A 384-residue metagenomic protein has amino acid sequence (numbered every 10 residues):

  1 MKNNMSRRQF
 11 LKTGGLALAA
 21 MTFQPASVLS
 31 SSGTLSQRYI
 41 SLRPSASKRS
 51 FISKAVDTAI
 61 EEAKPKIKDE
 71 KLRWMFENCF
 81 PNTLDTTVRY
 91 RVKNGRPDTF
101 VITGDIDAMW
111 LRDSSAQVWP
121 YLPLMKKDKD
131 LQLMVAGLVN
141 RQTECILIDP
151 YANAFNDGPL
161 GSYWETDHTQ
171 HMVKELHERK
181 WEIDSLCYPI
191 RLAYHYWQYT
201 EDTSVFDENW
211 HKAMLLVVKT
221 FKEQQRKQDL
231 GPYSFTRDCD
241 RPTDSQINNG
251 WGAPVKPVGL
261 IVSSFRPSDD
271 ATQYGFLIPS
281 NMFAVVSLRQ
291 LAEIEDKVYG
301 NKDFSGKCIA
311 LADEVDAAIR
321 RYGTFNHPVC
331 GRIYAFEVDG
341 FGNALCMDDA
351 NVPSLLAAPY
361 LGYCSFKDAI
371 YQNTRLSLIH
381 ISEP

Functional and structural regions predicted by a protein language model:
M1-M5, Q9: Secretory targeting signals
N3, Q24-T58: C-terminal segment of N-terminal export signals and the immediately downstream linker at the start of the mature
Q9-S31: N-terminal export signals
S41-R49, T99-S114, M172-D184, P267-N281 (+2 more regions): Solvent-exposed loop and edge beta-strand segments that line ligand/cofactor-binding and catalytic clefts
A55-K68, A116-K129, Y188-T203, M282-N301 (+1 more regions): Well-ordered alpha-helical scaffold segments within catalytic/enzyme domains
D107-V135, V139-T243: Aromatic-rich carbohydrate-recognition surfaces in CAZymes
D149, N153, K222-C239, F276 (+1 more regions): Catalytic cores of carbohydrate-active enzymes
S377-P384: Residue-level detector of conserved catalytic or cofactor/ligand-binding positions in enzyme active sites
